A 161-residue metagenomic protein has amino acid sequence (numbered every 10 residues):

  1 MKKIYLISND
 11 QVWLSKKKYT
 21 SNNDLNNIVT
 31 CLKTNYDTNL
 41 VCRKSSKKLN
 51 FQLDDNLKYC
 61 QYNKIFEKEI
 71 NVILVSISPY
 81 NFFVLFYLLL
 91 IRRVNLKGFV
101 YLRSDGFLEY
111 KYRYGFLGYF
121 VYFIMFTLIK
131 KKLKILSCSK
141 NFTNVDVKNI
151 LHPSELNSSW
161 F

Functional and structural regions predicted by a protein language model:
M1-K47, V94: N-terminal subdomain of nucleotide-sugar transferases
K2-S8, I91-L108, I135-L136, K148-H152: Active-site proximal beta-strand in glycosyltransferases
T20-S21, F107-T127: Nucleotide-sugar donor phosphate/pyrophosphate-binding loop at the beta->alpha transition of glycosyltransferases
N39-R43, Y101-R103, C138: Short internal beta-strands
S46-F51, F142-D146: Short, charged/polar "capping" segments at the starts of alpha-helices and the immediately preceding loops
Q52-K64: Glycine-rich, highly charged phosphate/nucleotide-binding loops
N63-F82, L96-F99: Short N-terminal targeting/anchoring amphipathic segment
Y122-F161: A short, active-site helix/loop in glycosyltransferases that binds the activated sugar's phosphate group
